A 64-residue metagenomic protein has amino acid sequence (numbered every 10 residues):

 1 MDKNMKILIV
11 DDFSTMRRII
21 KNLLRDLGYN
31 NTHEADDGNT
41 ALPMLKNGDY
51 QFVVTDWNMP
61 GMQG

Functional and structural regions predicted by a protein language model:
M1-K6: Non-catalytic signal-transmission and effector/linker regions of two-component phosphorelay proteins
V10-D11, A35, V53: Conserved sequence signature across two-component system core domains
S14-H33: Two-component/phosphorelay signaling modules centered on CheY-like receiver
D37-T40, Q63: Acidic catalytic/metal-coordinating carboxylates
G48-F52: Short acidic/histidine-rich motifs immediately flanking catalytic phosphotransfer sites in two-component signaling
D56: Active-site residues of response regulator receiver
M59: Receiver (REC) domain active-site loop signature in two-component systems and cognate sites in sensor histidine kinases
